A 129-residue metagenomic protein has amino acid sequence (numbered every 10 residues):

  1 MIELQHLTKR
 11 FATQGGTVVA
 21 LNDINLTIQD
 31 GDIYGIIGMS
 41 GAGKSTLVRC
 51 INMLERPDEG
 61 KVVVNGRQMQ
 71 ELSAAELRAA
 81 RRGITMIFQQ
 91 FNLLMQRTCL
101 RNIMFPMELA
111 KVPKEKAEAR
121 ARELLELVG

Functional and structural regions predicted by a protein language model:
V18, M69-T85, K114-E115: ABC ATPase NBD coupling module
Y34-G35, M86: Short beta-strand immediately N-terminal to the Walker A/P-loop
I37-M39: The feature captures the beta-strand-to-loop junction immediately N-terminal to the Walker
N52: Helix-to-loop junction immediately C-terminal to a conserved catalytic motif
K61-V63, R67: ATP-binding/catalytic-site motifs of ATP-hydrolyzing domains
R67-Q68, M104, E108, E115-G129: Conserved ABC ATPase "signature" region
Q96-F105: Short coil-to-helix segment of the ABC ATPase nucleotide-binding domain corresponding to the Q-loop/switch region
